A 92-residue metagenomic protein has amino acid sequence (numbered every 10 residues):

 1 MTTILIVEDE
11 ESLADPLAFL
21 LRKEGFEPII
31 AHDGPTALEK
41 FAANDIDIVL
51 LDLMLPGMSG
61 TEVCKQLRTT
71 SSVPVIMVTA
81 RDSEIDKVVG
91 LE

Functional and structural regions predicted by a protein language model:
M1-E92: N-terminal/domain-start alpha-helical segments
